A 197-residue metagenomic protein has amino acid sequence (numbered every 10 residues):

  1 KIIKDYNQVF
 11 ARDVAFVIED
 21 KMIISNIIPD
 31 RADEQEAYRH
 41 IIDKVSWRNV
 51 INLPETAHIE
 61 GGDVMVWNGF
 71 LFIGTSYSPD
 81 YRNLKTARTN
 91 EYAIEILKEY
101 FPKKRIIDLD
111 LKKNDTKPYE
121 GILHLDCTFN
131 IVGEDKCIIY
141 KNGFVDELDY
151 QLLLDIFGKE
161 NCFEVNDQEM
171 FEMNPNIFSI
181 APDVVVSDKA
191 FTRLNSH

Functional and structural regions predicted by a protein language model:
K1-H197: The feature marks the mature, well-folded catalytic cores of soluble enzymes
